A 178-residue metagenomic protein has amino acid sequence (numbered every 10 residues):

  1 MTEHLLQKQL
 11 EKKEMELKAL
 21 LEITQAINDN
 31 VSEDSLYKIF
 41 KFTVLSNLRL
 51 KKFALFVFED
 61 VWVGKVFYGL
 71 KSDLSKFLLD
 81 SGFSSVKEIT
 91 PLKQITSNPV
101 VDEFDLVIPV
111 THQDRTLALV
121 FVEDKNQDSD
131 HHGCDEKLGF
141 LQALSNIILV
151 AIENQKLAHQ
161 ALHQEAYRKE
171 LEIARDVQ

Functional and structural regions predicted by a protein language model:
M1-D29: Signal-transmission linkers at sensory-effector interfaces
T2-L6, L117-L144: Regulatory loop-to-helix N-cap segments in sensory/regulatory domains that couple ligand/signal detection
L21, Q25-F67: Helix-loop-beta substructure at the N-terminus of cytosolic sensory domains that couple signal/ligand detection
F56, T111-T116, E123: Core beta-strand residues in small-molecule sensory/regulatory alpha/beta domains
V61-S85: Allosteric regulatory "coupling" segments in signal-transduction proteins
S81-I95: Soluble sensory domains of the PAS superfamily and closely related sensory modules
T96-S97, D102-H112, A118: A short, aliphatic-rich beta-strand micro-motif
I147-Q178: Regulatory cytosolic signal-relay segments
